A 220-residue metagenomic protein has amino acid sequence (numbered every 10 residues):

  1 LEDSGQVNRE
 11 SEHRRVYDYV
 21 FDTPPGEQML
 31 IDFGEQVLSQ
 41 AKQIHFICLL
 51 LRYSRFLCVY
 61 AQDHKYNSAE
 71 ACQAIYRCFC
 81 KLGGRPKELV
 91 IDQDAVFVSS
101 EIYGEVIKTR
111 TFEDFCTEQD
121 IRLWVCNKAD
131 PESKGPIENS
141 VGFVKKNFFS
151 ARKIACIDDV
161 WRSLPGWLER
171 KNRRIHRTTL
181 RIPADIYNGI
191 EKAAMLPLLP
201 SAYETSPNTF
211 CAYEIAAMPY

Functional and structural regions predicted by a protein language model:
D3-C58, Y66-A74, S201-Y220: Mobile-element integrase/transposase regions, centering on the N-terminal DNA-binding/Zn-coordinating module
V59-K65, S99-G104: The substrate-binding groove and active-site-proximal loops of carbohydrate-active enzymes, especially glycoside
A69-V90: Short, basic/hydrophobic alpha-helical segments
G84-G104: Acidic/histidine-rich, metal-coordinating catalytic segments
I91, L123-K145, V160: RNase H-like two-metal-ion nuclease catalytic core shared by retroviral integrases and related mobile-element nucleases
E105-L123: Two-metal-ion acidic nuclease core segments, chiefly of the RNase H-like superfamily
V141-Y220: Active-site-proximal acidic segments at structured loop/helix or strand boundaries that coordinate catalytic metals
